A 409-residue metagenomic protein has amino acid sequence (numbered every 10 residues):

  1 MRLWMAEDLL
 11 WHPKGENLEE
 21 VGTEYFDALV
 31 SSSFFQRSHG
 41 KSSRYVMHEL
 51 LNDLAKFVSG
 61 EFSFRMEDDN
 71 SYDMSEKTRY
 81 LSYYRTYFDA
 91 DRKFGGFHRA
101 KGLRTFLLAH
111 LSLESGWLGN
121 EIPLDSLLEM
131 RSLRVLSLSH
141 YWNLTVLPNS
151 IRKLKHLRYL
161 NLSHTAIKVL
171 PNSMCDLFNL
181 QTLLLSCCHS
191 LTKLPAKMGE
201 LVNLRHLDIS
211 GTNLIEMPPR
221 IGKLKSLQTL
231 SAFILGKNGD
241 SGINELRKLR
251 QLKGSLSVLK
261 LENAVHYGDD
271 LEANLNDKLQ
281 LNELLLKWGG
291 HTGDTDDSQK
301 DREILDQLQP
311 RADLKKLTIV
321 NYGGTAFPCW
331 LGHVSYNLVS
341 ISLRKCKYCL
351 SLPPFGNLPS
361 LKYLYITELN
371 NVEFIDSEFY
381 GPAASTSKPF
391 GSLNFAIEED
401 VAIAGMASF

Functional and structural regions predicted by a protein language model:
M1-N143, N149-R152, A196-G199, R205-D208 (+2 more regions): Surface-exposed helical/coil interface segments that assemble multiprotein signaling complexes
S43-R44, H48-E49, T212-N213, K347-S351 (+1 more regions): Classical protein tyrosine phosphatase
L81, F106, L136-L138, L157-L162 (+9 more regions): Conserved hydrophobic beta-strand positions in leucine-rich repeat
T86, L111, Y141, L162-T165 (+12 more regions): Solvent-exposed loop/turn tips at the surfaces of repeat/solenoid architectures
F97, L127-M130, I151, M174 (+11 more regions): Hydrophobic anchor residues at the C-terminal helix/turn of individual leucine-rich repeat
I122, V146-L147, K168-L170, K193-L194 (+5 more regions): Canonical leucine-rich repeat
L144-S150, K155-P195, L201: Tandem repeat protein-protein interaction scaffolds, dominated by ankyrin-repeat arrays but also generalizing to other
A384-N394: Surface-exposed loop/turn motifs in large extracellular/passenger domains
